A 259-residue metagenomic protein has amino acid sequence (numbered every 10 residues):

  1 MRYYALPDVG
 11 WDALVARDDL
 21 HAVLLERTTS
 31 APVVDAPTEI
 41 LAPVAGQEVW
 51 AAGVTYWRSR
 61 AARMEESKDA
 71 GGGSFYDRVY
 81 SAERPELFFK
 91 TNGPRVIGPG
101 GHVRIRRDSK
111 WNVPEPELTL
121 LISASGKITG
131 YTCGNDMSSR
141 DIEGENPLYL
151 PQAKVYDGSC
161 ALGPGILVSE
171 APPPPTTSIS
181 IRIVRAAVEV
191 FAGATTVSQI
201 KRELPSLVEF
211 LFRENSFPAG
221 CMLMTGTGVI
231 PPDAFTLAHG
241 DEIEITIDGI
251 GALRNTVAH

Functional and structural regions predicted by a protein language model:
M1-E26: N-terminal cap/recognition module
M1-Y3, G10, D136-S139, A252: Short, surface-exposed beta-strand-loop junctions and turns on beta-sheet-rich folds
R2-Y4, Y56, V190: Short, isolated positions in well-ordered beta-strands
L20-A187: Active-site microenvironments in enzyme catalytic cores
R140-H259: Catalytic-pocket segment enriched in acidic/His residues
